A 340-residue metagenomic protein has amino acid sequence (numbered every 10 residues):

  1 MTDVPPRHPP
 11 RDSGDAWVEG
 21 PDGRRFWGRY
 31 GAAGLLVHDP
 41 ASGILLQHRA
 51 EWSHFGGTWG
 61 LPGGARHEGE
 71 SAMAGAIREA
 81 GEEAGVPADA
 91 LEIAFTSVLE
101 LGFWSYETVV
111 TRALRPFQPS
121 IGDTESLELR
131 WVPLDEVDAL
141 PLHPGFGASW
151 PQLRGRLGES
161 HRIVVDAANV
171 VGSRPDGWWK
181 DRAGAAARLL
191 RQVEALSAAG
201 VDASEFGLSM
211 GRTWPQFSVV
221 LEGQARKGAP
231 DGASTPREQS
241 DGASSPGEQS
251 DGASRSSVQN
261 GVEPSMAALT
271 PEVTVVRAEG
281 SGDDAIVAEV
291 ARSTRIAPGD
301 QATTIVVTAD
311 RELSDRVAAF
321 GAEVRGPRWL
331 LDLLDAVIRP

Functional and structural regions predicted by a protein language model:
T2-L36: Acidic, metal-coordinating catalytic segment for phosphate/diphosphate chemistry, firing primarily on the Nudix
R29-A32, S105, T213-P215: Short, basic and Ser/Thr-rich N-terminal targeting/leader segments
L36, A50, D135, A168 (+1 more regions): Anionic group-transfer/hydrolysis microenvironments
G43-I44: Entry beta-strands of beta-propeller and related beta-repeat scaffolds
S53-G57: A conserved beta-turn-beta hairpin within the catalytic core of GNAT-like acetyltransferases that forms part
G60-G69, G177-W179: Short histidine-centered catalytic/ligand-binding loop motif
A65-G158: Unchanged
E159-V165, N169-D241, P246-P340: Nuclease catalytic cores that cleave nucleic-acid phosphodiester bonds, predominantly acidic two-metal-ion
